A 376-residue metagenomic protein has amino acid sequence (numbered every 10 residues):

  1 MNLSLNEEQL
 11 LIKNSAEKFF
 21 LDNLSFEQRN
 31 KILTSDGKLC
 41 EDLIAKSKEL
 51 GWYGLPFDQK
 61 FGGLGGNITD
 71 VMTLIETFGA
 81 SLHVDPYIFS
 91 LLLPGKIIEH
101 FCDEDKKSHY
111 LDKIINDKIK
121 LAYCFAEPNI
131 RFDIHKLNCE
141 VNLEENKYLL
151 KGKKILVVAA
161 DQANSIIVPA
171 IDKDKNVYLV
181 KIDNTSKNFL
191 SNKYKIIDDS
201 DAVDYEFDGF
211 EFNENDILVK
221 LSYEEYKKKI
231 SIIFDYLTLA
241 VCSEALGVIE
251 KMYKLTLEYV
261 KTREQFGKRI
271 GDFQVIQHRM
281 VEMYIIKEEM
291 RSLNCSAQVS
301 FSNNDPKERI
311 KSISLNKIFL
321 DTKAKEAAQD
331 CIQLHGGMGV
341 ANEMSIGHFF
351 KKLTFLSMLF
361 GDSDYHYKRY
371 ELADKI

Functional and structural regions predicted by a protein language model:
M1-L82, F101-K106, K113-K118, L143-Y148 (+1 more regions): Alpha-helical interface subdomain recognition
G66, D133-H135, A159-A163: Short glycine/proline-enriched turns and hinge-like loops at secondary-structure junctions
H83-D105: N-terminal glycine-rich flavin-associated loop
Y110-D112, N129, N138-E140, K154-V158 (+2 more regions): A generic local secondary-structure boundary/capping motif
D117-P128: A short, Trp-centered hydrophobic/proline-enriched beta-strand micro-motif
D133-K151: Cytochrome P450 C-terminal beta-domain/meander region
K136, L156-V157, D183-L221: Flexible, small-/acidic-enriched active-site or ligand-binding loops
K151-F189: A short core secondary-structure module
